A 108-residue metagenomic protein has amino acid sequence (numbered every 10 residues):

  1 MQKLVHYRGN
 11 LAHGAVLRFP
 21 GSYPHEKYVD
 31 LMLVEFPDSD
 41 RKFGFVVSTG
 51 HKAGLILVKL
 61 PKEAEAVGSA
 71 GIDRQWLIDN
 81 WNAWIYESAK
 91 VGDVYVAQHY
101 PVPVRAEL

Functional and structural regions predicted by a protein language model:
M1-A12: Mixed-charge, Lys/Arg-rich low-complexity intrinsically disordered regions
M1-K3, G21, H25, D38 (+2 more regions): Generic low-complexity segments that are intrinsically disordered, proline-rich and/or Lys/Arg-biased
V5, G21, E26, R41-F43 (+3 more regions): Intrinsically disordered, low-complexity segments enriched in small/polar residues
Y7-G9, L31-E35, K42-F45, D73 (+1 more regions): Hydrophobic alpha-helical membrane-spanning segments
A12-S22: Tryptophan-anchored aromatic micro-motifs
E26-K62: Basic/aromatic-rich interaction segments and small domains that mediate binding to polyanionic partners
H51-L108: Intrinsically disordered, low-complexity, charged/polar segments
